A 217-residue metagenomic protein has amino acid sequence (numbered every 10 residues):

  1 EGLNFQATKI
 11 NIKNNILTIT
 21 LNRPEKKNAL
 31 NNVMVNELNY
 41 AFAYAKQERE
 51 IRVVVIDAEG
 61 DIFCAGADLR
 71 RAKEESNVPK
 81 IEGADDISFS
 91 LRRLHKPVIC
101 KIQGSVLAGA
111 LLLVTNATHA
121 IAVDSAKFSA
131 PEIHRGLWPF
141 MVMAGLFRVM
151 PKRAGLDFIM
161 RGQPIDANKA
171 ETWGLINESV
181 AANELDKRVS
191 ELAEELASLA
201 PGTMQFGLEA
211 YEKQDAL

Functional and structural regions predicted by a protein language model:
E1-E59: Conserved CoA-thioester-binding segment of acyl-CoA-metabolizing enzymes
E1-N14, E48, F63, G162-N168 (+3 more regions): C-terminal alpha-helix plus adjacent terminal tail
I19, R23, E37-L38, I56 (+5 more regions): Terminal peptide-recognition signature
V33-E37, G83, S90, R188 (+2 more regions): Charged catalytic carboxylate motif
E50, A58-R93, V106: Glycine- (often His-adjacent) and acidic-residue-rich active-site loop that binds/positions the CoA thioester
G83-I87, M141-V142, A154, F206: Hydrophobic alpha-helical segments typical of transmembrane helices and their membrane-interface/capping positions
R92-G202: Crotonase-fold acyl-CoA enzyme core
